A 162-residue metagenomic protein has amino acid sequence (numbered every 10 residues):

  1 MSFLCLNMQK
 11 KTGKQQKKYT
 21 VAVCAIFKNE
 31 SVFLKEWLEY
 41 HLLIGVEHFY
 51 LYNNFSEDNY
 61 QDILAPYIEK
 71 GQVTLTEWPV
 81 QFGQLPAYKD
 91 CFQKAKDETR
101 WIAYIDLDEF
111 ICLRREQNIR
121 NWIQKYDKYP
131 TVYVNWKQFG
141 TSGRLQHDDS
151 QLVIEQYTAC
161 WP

Functional and structural regions predicted by a protein language model:
M1-L42: N-proximal low-complexity "stem/linker" segments adjacent to membrane-targeting elements
F3-Q9, Q84-K89, L113-P162: Catalytic-site signature of metal-activated, phosphate-bearing donor transferases, centered on the GT-A/GT-A-like
V21, L42-L51, G71-T74: Short loop->beta transition adjacent to catalytic acidic/histidine clusters or analogous donor-positioning motifs
V32, V80-P86: A short, glycine-/small-residue-rich helix N-cap motif at loop->alpha-helix starts within glycosyltransferase
N53-E69, V80: A conserved acidic beta->alpha catalytic loop
N54, V80, D106-L107, R115: Short acidic donor-binding/metal-coordinating loop in glycosyltransferase active sites
K89-W101: Active-site nucleotide-sugar/metal-binding loop of Leloir-type enzymes
T99-C112: Short beta-strand-to-loop acidic/aromatic patch adjacent to the donor-nucleotide binding site
